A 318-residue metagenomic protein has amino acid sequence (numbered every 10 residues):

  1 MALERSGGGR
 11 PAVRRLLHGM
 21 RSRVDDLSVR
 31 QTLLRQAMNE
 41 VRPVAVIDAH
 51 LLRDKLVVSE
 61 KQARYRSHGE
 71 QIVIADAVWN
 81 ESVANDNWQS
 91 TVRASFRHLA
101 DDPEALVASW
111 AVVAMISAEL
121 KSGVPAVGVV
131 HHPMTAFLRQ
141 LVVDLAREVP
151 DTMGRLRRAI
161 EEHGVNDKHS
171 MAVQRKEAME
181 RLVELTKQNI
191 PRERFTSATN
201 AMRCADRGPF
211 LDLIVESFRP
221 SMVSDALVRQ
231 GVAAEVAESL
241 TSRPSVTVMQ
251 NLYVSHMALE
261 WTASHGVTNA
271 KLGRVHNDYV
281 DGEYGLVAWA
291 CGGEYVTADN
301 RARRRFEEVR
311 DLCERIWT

Functional and structural regions predicted by a protein language model:
R5, R10, R14-R15: Basic polycationic patches enriched in arginine
V13-C291, R301-W317: Active-site-proximal, substrate-binding regions of enzyme catalytic domains and RNA-binding/basic surfaces
Y295-A298: Acidic beta-strand-to-loop metal/phosphate-binding motif
